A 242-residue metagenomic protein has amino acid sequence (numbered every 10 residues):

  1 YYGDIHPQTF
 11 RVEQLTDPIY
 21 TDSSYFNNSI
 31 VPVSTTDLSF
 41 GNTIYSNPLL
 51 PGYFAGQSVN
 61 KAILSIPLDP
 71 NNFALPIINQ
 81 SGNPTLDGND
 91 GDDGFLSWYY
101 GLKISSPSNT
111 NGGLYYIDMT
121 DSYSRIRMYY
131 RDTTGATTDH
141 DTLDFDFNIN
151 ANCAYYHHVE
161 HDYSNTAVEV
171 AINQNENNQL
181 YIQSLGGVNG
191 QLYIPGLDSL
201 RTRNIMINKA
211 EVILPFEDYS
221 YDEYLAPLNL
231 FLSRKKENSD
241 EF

Functional and structural regions predicted by a protein language model:
Y1-F242: Secreted, disulfide-rich extracellular signaling modules
